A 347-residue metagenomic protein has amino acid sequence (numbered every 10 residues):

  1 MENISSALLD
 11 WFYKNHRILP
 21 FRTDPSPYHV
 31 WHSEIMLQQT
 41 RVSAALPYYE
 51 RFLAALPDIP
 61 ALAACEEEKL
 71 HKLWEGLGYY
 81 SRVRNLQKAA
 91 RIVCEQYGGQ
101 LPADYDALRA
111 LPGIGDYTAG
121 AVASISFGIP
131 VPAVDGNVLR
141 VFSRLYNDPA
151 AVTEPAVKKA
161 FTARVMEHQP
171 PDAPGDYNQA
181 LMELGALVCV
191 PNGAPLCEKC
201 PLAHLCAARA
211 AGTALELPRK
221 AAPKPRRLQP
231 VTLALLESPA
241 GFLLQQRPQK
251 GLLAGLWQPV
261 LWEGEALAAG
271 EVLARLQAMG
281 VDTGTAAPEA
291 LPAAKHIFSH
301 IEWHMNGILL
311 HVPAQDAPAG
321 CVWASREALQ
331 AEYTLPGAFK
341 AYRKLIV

Functional and structural regions predicted by a protein language model:
M1-I18, T23, A186-V347: Intrinsically disordered, low-complexity, charged terminal extensions of DNA damage-control enzymes
E2, S6-E198, L202-A211, L215 (+1 more regions): Catalytic cores of DNA base-excision repair glycosylases
